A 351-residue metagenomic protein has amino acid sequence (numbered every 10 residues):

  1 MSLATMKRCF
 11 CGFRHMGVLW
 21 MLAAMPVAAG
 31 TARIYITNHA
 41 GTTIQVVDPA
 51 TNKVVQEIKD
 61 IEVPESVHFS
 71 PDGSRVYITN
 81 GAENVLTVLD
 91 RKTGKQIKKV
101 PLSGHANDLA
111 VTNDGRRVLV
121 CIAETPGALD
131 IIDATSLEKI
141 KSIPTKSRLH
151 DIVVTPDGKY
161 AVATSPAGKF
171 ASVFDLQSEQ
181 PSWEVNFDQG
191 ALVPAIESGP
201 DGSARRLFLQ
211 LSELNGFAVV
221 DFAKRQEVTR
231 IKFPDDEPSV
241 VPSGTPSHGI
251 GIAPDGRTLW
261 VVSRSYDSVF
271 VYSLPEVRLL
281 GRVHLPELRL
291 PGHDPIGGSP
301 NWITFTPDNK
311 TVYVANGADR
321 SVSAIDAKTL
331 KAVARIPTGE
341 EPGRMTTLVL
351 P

Functional and structural regions predicted by a protein language model:
M1, T5, I58-I61: Short linear, low-complexity motifs centered on an aromatic residue
M1-S2, R8, A253, T306: Intrinsically disordered, low-complexity Ser/Thr- and Pro-rich stretches
S2-W20: Bacterial N-terminal signal peptides that target proteins for export
M25-P351: Predominantly soluble domains enriched in secretory-pathway, periplasmic, or organellar proteins
